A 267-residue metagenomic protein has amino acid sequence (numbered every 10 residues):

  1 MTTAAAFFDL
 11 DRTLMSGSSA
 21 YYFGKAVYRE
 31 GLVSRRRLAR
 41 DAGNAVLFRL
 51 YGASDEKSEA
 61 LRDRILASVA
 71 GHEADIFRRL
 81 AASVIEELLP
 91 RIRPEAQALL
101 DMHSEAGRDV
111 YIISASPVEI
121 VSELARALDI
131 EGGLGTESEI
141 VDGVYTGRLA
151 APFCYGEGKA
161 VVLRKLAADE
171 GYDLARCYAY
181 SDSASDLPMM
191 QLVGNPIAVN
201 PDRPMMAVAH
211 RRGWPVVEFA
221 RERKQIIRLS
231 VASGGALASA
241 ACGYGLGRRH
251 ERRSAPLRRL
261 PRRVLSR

Functional and structural regions predicted by a protein language model:
M1-A53: Active-site neighborhood of HAD-like aspartate-dependent phosphohydrolases
T2-T3, E86-R267: C-terminal cap/substrate-recognition subdomain and adjoining C-terminal extension of metal-dependent phosphatase-like
A20-F23, G43-N44, E59-R62, D142-R148: Acidic/polar active-site rim loop that often engages polyanionic ligands
F23, L61-I65, I76, I120 (+1 more regions): Hydrophobic alpha-helical segments typical of transmembrane helices and their membrane-interface/capping positions
L32, L38, D55-E56, R64-A67 (+1 more regions): Hydrophobic/basic alpha-helical segments enriched in Actinobacteria
R49-L61, L134: Small-residue-rich anion-binding loops in enzyme active sites
E59-P94: Metal-dependent phosphoesterase signature
